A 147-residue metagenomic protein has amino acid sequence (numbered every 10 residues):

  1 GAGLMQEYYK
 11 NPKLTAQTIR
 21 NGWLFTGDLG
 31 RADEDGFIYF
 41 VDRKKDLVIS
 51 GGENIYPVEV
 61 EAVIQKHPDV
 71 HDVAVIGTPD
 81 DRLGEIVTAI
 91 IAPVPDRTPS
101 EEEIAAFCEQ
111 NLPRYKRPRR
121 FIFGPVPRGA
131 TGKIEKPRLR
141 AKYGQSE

Functional and structural regions predicted by a protein language model:
G1, Q6-E7, L14-Q17, L29-K116 (+3 more regions): AMP-binding/adenylate-forming catalytic core of the ANL superfamily
G22: FAD-site-proximal beta/loop scaffold in flavoenzymes
F121-G124: General small-molecule cofactor/ligand-binding pocket signal
K142-E147: Acidic/polar alpha-helix N-cap and adjacent early helical turns within long charge-rich amphipathic helices/linkers
